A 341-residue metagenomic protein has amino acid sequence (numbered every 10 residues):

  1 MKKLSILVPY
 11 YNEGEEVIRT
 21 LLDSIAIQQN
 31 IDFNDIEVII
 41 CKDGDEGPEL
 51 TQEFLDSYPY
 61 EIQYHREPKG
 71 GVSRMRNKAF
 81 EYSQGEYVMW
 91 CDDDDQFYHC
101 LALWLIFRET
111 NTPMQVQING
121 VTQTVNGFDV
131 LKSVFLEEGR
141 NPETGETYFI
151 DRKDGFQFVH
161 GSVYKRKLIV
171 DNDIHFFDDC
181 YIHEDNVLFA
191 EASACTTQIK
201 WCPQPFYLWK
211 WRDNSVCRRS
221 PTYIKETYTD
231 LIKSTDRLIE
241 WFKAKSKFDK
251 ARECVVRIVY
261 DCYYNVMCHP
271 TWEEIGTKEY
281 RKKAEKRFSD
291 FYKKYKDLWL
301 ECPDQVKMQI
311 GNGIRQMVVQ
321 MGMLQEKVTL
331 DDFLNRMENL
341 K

Functional and structural regions predicted by a protein language model:
M1-K233, K341: Nucleotide-sugar donor-binding/catalytic module of glycosyltransferases that assemble extracellular/cell-envelope
Q28, D32, W241-K245, L298: Solvent-exposed amphipathic alpha-helical surface segments
N34, L55, R108, K243 (+3 more regions): Compositionally biased, low-structure terminal segments
Y64, M114, V125, T271-K341: Membrane-interface aromatic/basic loop that binds lipid-linked glycans or pyrophosphate carriers, typified by
V163-Y164, I258-Y264: Solvent-exposed aromatic/hydrophobic patches embedded in short alpha-helical segments
Q204-D213, R218-D249, C262-C268, E274-Y295: Catalytic core of nucleotide-sugar-dependent glycosyltransferases
K250-I258: Residues within HEAT/ARM-like alpha-solenoid scaffolds
